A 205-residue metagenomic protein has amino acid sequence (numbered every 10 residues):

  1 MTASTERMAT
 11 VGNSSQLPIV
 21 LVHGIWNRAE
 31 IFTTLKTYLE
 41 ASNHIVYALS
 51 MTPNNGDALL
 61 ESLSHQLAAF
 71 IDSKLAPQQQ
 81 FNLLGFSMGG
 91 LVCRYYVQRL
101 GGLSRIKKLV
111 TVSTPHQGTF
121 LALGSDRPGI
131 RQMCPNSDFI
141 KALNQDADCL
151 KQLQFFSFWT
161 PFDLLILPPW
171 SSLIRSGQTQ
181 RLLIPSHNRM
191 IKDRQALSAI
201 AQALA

Functional and structural regions predicted by a protein language model:
M1-L17, E40-H44, D57: Alpha/beta-hydrolase fold catalytic core
M1-T2, L143, I184: Generic hydrophobic, helix-prone segments enriched in Leu/Val/Ile
M8-A9, Q98, D148, Q178: Hydrophobic alpha-helical segments, principally membrane-spanning helices and signal/leader peptides
I19-I25, E30, Y38-M51, D57-K151 (+1 more regions): Serine-dependent carboxylesterase/thioesterase catalytic core of lipase-like alpha/beta-hydrolase/SGNH enzymes
T33, L60-E61, G118-G124, L167-S171 (+1 more regions): Short aromatic-enriched loop/helix-cap "lid" or pocket-rim segments at secondary-structure transitions that line
K151-A205: C-terminal catalytic-base region of ester-bond hydrolases, centering on the histidine of the charge-relay
